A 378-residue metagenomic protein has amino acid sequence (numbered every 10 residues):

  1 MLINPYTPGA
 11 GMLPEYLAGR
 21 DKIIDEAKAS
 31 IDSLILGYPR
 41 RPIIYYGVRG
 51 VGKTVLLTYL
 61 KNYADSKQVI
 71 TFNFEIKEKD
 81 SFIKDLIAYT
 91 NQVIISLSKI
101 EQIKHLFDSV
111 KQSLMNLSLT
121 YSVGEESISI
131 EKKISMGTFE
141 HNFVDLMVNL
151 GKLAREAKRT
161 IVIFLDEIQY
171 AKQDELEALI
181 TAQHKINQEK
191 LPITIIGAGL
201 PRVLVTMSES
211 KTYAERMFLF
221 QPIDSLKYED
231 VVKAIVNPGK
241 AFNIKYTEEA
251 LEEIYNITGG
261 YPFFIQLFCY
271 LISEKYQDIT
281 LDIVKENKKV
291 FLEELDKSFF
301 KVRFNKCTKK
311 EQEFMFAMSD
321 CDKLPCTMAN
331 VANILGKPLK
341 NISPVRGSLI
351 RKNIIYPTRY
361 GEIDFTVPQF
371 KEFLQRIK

Functional and structural regions predicted by a protein language model:
M1-R41, Q369: A short, basic N-terminal segment
L34, V203-N256, Y270, Q277-I279: Helix-loop-helix "sensor" segment of P-loop NTPases
P39-V51, V55-V162, L191-I193: P-loop NTPase nucleotide-binding core
R155-A157, I161-V162, Y170-E175, A182-K211: Sensor-1/coupling segment of RecA-like P-loop NTPase cores
D174, A329, L335-K352, Y360: Short amphipathic alpha-helical interaction segments
Q266-L339: Winged-helix-like regulatory helical subdomains adjacent to P-loop NTPase cores
P368-K378: Short, amphipathic alpha-helical interaction segments positioned at domain boundaries
